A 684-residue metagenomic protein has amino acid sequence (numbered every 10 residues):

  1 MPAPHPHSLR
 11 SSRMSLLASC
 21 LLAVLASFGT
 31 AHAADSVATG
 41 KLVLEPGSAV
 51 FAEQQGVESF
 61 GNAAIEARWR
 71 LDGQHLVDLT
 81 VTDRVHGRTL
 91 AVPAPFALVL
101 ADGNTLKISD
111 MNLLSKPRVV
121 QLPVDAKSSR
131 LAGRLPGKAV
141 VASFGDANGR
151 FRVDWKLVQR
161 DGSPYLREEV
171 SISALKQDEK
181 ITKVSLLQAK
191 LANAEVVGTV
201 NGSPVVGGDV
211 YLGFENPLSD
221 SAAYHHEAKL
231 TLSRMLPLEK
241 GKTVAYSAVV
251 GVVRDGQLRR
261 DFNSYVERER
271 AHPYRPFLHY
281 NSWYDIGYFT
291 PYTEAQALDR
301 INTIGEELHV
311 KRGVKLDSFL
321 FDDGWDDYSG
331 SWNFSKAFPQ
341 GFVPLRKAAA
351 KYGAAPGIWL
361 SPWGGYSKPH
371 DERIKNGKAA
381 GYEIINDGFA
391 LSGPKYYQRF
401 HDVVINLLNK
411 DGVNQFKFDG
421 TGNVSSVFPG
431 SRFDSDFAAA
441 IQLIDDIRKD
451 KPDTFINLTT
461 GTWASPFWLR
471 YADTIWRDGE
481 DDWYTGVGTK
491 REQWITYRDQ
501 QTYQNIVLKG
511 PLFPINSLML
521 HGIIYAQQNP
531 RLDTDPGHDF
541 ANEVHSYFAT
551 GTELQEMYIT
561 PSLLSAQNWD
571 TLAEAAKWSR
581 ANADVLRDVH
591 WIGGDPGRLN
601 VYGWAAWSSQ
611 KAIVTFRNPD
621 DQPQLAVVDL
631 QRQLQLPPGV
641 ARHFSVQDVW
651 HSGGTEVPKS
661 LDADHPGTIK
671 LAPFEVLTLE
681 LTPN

Functional and structural regions predicted by a protein language model:
M1-S12: N-terminal secretory signal peptides that target proteins for export/translocation
A18-S27: Bacterial N-terminal signal peptides
Q55-V141, E195: Acidic-aromatic substrate-binding/catalytic surfaces of carbohydrate-active enzymes
P117-G357, S361-E372, L554-G597, A606-I613 (+2 more regions): Conserved structural scaffold segments of CAZyme catalytic domains across common CAZy folds
F214-E227, V640-P666: Solvent-exposed beta-strand/loop surfaces of large extracellular or lumenal domains
G241, A440-G653, T668-T678: Active-site-proximal substrate-binding groove within the catalytic cores of carbohydrate-active enzymes
S318-H521, Y525: Aromatic- and carboxylate-enriched substrate-binding clefts and catalytic-loop regions of carbohydrate-active enzymes
P658-N684: C-terminal beta-strand-rich structural cap/linker in extracellular carbohydrate-active enzymes
